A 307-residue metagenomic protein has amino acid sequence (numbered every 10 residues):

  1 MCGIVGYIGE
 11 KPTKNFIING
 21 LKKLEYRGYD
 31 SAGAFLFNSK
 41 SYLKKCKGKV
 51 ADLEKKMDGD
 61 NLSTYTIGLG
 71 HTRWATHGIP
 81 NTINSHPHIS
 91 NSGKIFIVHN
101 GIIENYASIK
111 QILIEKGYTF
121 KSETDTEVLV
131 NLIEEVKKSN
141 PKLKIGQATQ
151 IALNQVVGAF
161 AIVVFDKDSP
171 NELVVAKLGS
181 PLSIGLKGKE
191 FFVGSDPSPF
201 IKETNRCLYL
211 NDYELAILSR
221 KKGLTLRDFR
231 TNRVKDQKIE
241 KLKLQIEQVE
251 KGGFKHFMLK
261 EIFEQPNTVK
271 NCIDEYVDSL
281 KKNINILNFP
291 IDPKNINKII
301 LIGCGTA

Functional and structural regions predicted by a protein language model:
M1-K255, N267-K298: Conserved short alpha-helical segments that host acidic/polar catalytic motifs at enzyme active sites
N297-A307: Glycine-rich, small/polar surface segments that engage phosphate groups of diverse ligands
